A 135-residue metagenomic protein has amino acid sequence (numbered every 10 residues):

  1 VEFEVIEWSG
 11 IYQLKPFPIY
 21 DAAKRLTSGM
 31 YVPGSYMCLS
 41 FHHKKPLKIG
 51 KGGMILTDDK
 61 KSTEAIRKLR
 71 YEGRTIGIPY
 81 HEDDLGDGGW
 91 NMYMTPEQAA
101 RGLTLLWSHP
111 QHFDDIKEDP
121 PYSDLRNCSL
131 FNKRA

Functional and structural regions predicted by a protein language model:
V1-G29: PLP-dependent aminotransferase-like
R25-A135: Active-site region of PLP-dependent enzymes
